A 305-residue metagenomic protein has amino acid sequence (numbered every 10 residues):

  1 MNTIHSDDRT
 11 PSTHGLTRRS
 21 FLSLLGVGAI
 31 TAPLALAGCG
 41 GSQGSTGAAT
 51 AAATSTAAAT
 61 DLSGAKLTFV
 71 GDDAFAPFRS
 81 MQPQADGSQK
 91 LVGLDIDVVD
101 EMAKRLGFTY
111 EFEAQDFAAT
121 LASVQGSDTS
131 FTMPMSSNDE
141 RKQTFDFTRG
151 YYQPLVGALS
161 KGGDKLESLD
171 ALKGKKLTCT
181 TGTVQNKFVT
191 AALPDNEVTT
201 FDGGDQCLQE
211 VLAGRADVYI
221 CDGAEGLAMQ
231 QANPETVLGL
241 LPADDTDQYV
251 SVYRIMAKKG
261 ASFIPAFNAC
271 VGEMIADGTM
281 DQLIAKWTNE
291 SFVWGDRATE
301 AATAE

Functional and structural regions predicted by a protein language model:
M1-T17, L24-A37: N-terminal secretory signal peptides
C39-A49: Bacterial lipoprotein signal-peptidase II cleavage site
G40, I96-R105, K176, T183 (+1 more regions): Extended ligand-binding regions for polar small-molecule ligands
G41, K187-F201, L238-L240, C270-E305: Ligand-binding clefts/hinges and TM-proximal coupling segments of bilobed small-molecule sensing domains
T50, T54-T56, S160-L177: Flexible hinge/capping segments at coil-to-helix
A57-M135: Extracytoplasmic small-molecule ligand-binding "clamshell" domains of the periplasmic binding protein/Venus flytrap
D73, Y152-S160, Q231-A269, E290-E305: Periplasmic-binding protein-like
A118-A122, M135-T144, A191, D217-Y249: A ligand-binding cleft/hinge motif common to bilobed small-molecule-binding domains
